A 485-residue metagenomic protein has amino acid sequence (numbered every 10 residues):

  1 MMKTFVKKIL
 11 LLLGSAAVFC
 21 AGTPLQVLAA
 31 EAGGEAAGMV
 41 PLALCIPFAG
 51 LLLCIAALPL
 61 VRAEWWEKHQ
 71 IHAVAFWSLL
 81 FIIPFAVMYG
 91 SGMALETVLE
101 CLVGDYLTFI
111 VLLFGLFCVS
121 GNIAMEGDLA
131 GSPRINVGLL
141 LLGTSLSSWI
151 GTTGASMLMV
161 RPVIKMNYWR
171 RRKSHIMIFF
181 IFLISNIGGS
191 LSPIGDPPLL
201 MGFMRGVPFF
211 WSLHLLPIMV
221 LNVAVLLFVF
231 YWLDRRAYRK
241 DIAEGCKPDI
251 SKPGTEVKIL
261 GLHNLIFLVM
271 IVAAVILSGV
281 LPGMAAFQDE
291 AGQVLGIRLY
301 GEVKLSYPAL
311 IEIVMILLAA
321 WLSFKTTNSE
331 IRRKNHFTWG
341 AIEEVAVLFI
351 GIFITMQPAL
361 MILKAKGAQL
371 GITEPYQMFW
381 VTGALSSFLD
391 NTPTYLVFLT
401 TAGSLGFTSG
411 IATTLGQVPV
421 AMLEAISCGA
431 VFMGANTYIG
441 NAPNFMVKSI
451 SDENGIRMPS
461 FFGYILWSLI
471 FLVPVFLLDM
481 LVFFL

Functional and structural regions predicted by a protein language model:
M1-A29: N-terminal secretory/membrane targeting signals
L25-E31, L60-E64, I82-D105, F114-G131 (+4 more regions): Transmembrane alpha-helix boundary signature
A32-L44, W65-V74, L95-L107, F209-I218 (+5 more regions): Interfacial loop-to-helix junctions that mark the boundaries of transmembrane helices in multi-pass membrane
A43-I55, H69-A86, Y106-G115, L260-M270 (+3 more regions): Hydrophobic mid-bilayer segments of alpha-helices in multi-pass membrane transport proteins, especially secondary
P84-A86, S147, L158-R172, I176-I178 (+5 more regions): Membrane-interfacial helix-loop connectors
R172, L191-S192, F210-I259, F432-L485: Juxtamembrane and boundary regions of transmembrane helices in multi-pass small-molecule transporters and channels
S212-T326, V482: Core mid-bundle transmembrane helix pairs that form the ion/substrate translocation pathway in diverse multi-pass
M270-L405: Transmembrane helical segments that form the transport core of multi-pass membrane transport proteins
